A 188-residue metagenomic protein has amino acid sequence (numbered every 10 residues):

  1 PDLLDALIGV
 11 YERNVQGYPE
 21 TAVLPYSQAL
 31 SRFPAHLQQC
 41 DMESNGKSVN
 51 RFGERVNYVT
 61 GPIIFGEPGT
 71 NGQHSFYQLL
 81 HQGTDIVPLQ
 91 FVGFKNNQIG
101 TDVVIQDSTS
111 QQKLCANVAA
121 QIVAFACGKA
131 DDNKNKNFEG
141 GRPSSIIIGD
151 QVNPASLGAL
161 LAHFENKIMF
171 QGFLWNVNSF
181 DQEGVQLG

Functional and structural regions predicted by a protein language model:
P1-L187: A SIS-like phosphosugar-recognition module
